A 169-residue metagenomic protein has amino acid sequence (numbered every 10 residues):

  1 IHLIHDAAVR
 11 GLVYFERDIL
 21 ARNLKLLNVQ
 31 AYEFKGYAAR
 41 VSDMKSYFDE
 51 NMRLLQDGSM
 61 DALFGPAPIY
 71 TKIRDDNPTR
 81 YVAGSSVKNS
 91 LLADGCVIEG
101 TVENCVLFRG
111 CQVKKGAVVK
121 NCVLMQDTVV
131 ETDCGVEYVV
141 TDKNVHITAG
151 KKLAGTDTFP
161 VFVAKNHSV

Functional and structural regions predicted by a protein language model:
I1-H5: Conserved nucleotide-sugar donor-binding and metal-coordinating catalytic region shared by glycosyltransferases
D6-V169: Left-handed beta-helix
